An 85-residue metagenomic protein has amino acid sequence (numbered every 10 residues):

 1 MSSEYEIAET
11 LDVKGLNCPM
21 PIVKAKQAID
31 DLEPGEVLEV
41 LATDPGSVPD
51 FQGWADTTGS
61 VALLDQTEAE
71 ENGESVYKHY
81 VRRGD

Functional and structural regions predicted by a protein language model:
M1-D85: Acidic, polar-rich N-terminal leader regions of halophilic archaeal proteins
